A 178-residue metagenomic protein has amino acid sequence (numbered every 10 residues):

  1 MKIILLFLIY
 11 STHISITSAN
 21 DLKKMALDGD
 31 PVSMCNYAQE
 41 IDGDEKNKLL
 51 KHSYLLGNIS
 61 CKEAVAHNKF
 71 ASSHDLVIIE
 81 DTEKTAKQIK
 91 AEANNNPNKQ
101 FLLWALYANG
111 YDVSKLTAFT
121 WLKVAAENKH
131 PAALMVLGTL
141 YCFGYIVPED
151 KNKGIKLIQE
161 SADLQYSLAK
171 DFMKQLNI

Functional and structural regions predicted by a protein language model:
M1-A19: Classical Sec-dependent N-terminal signal peptides that target proteins to the secretory pathway
I16-Q39, A66, F70-E80: N-terminal leader/linker segments that initiate helical-solenoid repeat arrays
D28-P31, I41-G43, L56-I59, N68 (+6 more regions): Short helix-capping/linker turns of helical repeat alpha-solenoids
N36-I41, A64-S72, L102-N109, V136-F143 (+1 more regions): Hydrophobic face of amphipathic alpha-helices that form TPR/SEL1-like repeat modules and related alpha-solenoid
G43-L49, L76-K87, V113-W121, P148-L157: Structural signature of tandem alpha-helical TPR/SEL1-like repeats, specifically the intra-repeat loop/turn
D163-I178: Terminal, low-structured helical/coil segments at or just beyond the last alpha-helical repeat
